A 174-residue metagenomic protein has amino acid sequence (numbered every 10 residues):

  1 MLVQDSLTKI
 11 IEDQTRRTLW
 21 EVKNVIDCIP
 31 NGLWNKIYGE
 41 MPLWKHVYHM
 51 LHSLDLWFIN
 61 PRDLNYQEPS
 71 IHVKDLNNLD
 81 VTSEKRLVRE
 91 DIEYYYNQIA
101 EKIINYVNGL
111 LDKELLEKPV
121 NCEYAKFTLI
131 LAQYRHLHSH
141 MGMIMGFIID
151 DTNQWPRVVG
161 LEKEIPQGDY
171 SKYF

Functional and structural regions predicted by a protein language model:
M1-Q14: Extreme N-terminal tail/first-helix region
E12-D13, N31-N77, V120-F174: Short, contiguous alpha-helical
T15, G39-E40, M50-L51, K85 (+2 more regions): Generic structural signal for well-ordered secondary structure
T18-N24: Amphipathic alpha-helical packing segments from all-alpha helical-bundle domains
I26, P30, W57-R62, V107-E114: Membrane-helix exit/interface motif
L79-E117, F127-S139, M143: Acidic/histidine-rich alpha-helical segments that form the ligand environment of transition-metal centers
